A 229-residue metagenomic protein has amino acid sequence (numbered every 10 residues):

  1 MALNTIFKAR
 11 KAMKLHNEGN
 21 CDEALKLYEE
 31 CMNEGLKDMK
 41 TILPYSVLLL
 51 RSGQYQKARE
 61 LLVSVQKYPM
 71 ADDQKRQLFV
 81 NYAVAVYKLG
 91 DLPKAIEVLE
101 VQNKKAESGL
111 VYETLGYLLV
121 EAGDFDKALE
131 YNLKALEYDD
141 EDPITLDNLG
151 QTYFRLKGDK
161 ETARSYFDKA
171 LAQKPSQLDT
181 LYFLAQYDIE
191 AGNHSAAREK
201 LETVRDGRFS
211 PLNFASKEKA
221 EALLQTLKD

Functional and structural regions predicted by a protein language model:
M13, V47, V84, Y117 (+3 more regions): Residue-level recognition of tetratricopeptide repeat
G19-K26, G53-L61, L89-V98, A122-K134 (+2 more regions): Structural signature of tandem alpha-helical TPR/SEL1-like repeats, specifically the intra-repeat loop/turn
E34, Y68-A71, K104-K105, Y138 (+2 more regions): Structural marker of alpha-solenoid helical repeat scaffolds
T41, K75-L78, V111-Y112, T145 (+2 more regions): TPR alpha-solenoid repeat register
P44-V47, N81, T114, N148 (+2 more regions): Canonical tetratricopeptide repeat
K67, A172-L178, Q186-L212: TPR/TPR-like (Sel1-like) alpha-helical repeat modules
D73, G123, R155-K157, G192 (+2 more regions): Short coil/turn linking the two alpha-helices of tandem helical-hairpin repeats
